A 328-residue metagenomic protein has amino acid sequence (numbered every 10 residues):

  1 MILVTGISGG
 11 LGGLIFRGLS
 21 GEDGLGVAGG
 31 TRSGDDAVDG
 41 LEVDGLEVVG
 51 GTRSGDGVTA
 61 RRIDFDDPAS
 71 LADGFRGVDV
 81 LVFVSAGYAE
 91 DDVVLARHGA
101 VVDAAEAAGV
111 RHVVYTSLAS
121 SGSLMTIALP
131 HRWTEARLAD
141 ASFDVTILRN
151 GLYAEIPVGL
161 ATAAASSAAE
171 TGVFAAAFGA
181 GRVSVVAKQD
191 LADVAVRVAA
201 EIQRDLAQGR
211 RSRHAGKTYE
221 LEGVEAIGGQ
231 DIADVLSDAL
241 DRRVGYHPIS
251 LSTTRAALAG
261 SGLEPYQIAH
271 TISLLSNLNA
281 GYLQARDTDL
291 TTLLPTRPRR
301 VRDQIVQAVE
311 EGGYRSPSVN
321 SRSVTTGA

Functional and structural regions predicted by a protein language model:
M1-A28, R32, D36-D39, D66-A69 (+6 more regions): Oxidoreductase cofactor-interface core, primarily capturing Rossmann-like NAD(P)-dependent enzymes
G26-R32, G45-R53: Short, hydrophobic beta-strand segments that form beta-sheet elements in well-ordered domains
T52-D67: Rossmann-fold cofactor-recognition segment
A72, G99-V102, K188-V196, V301-V306: Short, amphipathic alpha-helical "lid/cap" segments that border enzyme active or binding sites
F75, D79-V82, V114: N-terminal Rossmann-like NAD(P) cofactor-binding module of classical short-chain dehydrogenase/reductase
A195-A199, L236, L275, Q304-V309: Hydrophobic "lid"/C-terminal helical patch of Rossmann-like NAD(P)-dependent dehydrogenase/epimerase domains
A233-A280, P317-A328: Terminal hydrophobic/aromatic helix or amphipathic segment near a protein terminus
D289-A328: Amphipathic terminal alpha-helices
